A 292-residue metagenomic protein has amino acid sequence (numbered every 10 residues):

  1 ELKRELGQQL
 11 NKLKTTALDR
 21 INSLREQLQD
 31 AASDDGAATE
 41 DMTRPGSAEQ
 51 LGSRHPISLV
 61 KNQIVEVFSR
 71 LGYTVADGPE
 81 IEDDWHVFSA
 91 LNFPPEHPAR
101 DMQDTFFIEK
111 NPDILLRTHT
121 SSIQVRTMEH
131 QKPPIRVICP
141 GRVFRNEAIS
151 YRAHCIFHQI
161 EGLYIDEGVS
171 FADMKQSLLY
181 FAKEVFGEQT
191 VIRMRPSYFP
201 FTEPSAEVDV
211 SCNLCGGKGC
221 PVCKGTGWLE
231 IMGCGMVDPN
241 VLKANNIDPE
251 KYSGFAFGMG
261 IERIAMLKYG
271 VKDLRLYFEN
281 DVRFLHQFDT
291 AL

Functional and structural regions predicted by a protein language model:
E5-L292: TRNA-recognition modules of translation machinery and tRNA-sensing kinases, especially anticodon-binding
